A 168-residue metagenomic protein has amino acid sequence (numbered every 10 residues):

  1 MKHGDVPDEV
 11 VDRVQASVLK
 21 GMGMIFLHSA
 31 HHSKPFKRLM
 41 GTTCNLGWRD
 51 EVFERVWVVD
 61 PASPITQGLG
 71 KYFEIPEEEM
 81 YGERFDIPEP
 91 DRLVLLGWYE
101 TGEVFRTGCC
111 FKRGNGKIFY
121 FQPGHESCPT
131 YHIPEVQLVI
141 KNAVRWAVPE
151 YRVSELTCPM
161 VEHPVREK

Functional and structural regions predicted by a protein language model:
M1-K2, L27-A30, W98, F121-H125: Active-site-proximal beta-strand/loop segments in catalytic clefts of secreted hydrolases
G4-L69: A glycine-rich, often tryptophan-bearing local segment used as a flexible ligand/cofactor-contacting loop or short
V6-V10, T101, E135, V139: Soluble or luminal CAZymes and related metallo-dependent hydrolases
V10-V14, G70, E74-E78, L138 (+1 more regions): Mature, folded catalytic cores of secreted/periplasmic enzymes
I25, G47, P76, Y151-E155: Secondary-structure transition/capping residues
N45-Y120: Catalytic beta-strand/loop cores that center a nucleophilic Ser/Cys/Thr and support acyl-enzyme chemistry
F105, R113-K168: Extracellular ligand-binding/catalytic regions of CAZymes and related secreted enzymes and adhesion modules
